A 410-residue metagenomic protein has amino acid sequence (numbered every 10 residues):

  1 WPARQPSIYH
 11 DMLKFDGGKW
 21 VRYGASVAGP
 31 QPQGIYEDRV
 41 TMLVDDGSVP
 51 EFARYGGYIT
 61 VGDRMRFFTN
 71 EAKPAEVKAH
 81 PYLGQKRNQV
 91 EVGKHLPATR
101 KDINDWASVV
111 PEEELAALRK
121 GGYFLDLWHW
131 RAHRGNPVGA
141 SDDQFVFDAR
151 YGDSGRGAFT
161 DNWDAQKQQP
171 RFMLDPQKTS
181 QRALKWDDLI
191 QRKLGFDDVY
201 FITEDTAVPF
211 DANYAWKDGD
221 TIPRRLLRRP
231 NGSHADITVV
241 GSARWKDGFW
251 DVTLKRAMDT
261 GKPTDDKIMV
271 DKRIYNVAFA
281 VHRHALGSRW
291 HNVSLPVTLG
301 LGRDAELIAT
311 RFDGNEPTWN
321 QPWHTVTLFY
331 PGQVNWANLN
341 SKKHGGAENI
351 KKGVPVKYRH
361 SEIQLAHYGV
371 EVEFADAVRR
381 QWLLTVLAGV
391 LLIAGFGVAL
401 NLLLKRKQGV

Functional and structural regions predicted by a protein language model:
W1-A3, W250-M258: Short, well-ordered beta-strand segments enriched in hydrophobic/aromatic residues
W1-M12: Near-N-terminal "mature-domain entry" segment
Q5, K255, K267-V270: Poly-acidic low-complexity segments
S7, G57, W130, T253-L254: Aromatic-residue detector
M12-Y214, G261-V410: Acidic/polar low-complexity flexible segments
E204-A235: Surface-exposed, low-complexity/disordered Ser/Thr/Gly/Pro/Asn-rich loops and linkers
V239-R244: Beta-strand-rich interaction surfaces with strong enrichment in secreted/lumenal proteins
W245-F249, V270-K272: A short, structured loop/turn motif at beta-sheet edges
